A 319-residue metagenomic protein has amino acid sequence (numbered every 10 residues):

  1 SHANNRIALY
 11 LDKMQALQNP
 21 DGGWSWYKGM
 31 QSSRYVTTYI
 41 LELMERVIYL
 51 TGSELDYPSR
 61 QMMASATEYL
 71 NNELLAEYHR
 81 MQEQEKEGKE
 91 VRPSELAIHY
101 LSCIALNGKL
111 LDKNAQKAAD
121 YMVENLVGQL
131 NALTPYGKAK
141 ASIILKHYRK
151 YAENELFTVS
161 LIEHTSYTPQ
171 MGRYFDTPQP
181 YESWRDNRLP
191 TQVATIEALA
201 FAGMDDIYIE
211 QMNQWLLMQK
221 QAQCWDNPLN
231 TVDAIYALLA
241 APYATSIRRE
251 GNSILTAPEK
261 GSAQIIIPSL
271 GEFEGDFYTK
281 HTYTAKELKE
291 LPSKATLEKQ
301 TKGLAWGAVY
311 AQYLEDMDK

Functional and structural regions predicted by a protein language model:
S1-N5, L9-L55: A conserved hydrophobic secondary-structure block that centers on an alpha-helix together with its immediately flanking
A3, E54-R60, L111-A115: HEAT/armadillo-like alpha-solenoid scaffolds in large eukaryotic assembly and transport factors
L17, E73-A76, R80: Surface-exposed polar/charged interaction patches
S32-S65, Q84-R92, Y100-N107: Substrate-binding cleft of carbohydrate-active enzyme catalytic domains
A64-T67, N71, R80, Q84-E90 (+1 more regions): Long, domain-scale non-catalytic interaction/scaffolding regions in large secretory-pathway and trafficking proteins
